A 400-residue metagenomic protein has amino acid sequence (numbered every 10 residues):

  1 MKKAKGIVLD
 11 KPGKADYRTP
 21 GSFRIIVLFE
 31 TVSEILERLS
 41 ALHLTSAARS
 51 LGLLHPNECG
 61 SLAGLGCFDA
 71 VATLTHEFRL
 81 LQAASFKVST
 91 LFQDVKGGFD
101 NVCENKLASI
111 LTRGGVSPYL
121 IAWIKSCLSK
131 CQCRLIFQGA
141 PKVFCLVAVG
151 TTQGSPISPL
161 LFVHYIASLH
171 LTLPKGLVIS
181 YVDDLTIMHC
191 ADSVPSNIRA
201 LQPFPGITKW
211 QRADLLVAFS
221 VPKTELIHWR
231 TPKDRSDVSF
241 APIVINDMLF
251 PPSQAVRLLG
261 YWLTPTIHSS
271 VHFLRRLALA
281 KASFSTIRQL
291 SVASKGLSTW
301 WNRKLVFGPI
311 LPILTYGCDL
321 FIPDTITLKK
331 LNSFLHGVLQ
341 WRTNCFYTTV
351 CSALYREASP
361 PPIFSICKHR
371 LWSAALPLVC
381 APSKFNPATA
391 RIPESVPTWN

Functional and structural regions predicted by a protein language model:
M1-T152, H189-C190: Conserved pre-catalytic core of RNA-dependent polymerases
K3-G6, R24, N57-S61, V88-G98 (+6 more regions): Catalytic palm active-site di-aspartate
G6, R24, L36, S40 (+18 more regions): Mobile genetic element proteins and their domesticated derivatives, centered on retroelements and DNA transposons
L42-L44, A70-L80, P195-L216: Inter-domain linker/hinge segments that demarcate the starts of reverse transcriptase and RNase H-type modules
G97-G115, P174, L185-W210, T231-D234 (+1 more regions): Catalytic palm subdomain of template-directed nucleic-acid polymerases, centered on the conserved carboxylate motif
G139-A140, V217-Q254: Short, conserved micro-motifs composed of acidic
P242-I245, I326-N400: RNase H-like, metal-dependent ribonuclease domains
D247-F321: Basic, alpha-helical interaction scaffolds
